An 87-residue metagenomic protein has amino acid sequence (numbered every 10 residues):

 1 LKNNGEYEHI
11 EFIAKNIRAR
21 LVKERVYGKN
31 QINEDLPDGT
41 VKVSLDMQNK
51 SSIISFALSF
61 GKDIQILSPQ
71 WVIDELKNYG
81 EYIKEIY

Functional and structural regions predicted by a protein language model:
L1-Y87: Polybasic (Lys/Arg-rich)
